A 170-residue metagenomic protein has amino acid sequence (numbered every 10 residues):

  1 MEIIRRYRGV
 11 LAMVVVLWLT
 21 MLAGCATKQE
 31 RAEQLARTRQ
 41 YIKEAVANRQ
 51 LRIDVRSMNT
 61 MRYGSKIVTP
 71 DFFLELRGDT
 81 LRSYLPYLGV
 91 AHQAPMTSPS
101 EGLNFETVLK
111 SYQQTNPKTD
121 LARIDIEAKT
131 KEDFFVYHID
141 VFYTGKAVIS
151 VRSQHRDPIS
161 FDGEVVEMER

Functional and structural regions predicted by a protein language model:
E2-V15: Bacterial N-terminal signal peptides that target proteins for export
M21-G24: C-terminal motif of bacterial Sec signal peptides marking the signal peptidase cleavage site
A26-Q29: Bacterial signal peptide processing site
L35-Q93: N-terminal secretory signal peptides
N59-V68, M96, S100-E106, D125-E132: Short, solvent-exposed secondary-structure boundary motifs
G64-S65, H92-T97, I159-G163: A short, polar/proline- and glycine-enriched secondary-structure boundary/capping micro-motif
L74-L121: Mature extracytoplasmic domains of secretory-pathway proteins
T107-R170: Helix-rich interaction surfaces within compact, conserved domain-sized segments that mediate assembly or partner
